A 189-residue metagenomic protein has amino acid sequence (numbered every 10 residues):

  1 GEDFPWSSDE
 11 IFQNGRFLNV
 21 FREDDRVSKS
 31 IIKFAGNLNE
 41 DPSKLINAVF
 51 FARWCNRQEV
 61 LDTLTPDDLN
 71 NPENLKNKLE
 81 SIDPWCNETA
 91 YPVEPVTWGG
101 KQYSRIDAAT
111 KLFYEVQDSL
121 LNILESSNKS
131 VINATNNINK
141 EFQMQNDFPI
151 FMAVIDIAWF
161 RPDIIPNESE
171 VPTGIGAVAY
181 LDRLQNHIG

Functional and structural regions predicted by a protein language model:
G1-G99: Structure-specific DNA junction-binding interface
V20-S28, S127-A134, T173: Short acidic alpha-helix initiation/capping motifs at coil-to-helix transition points, especially at protein N-termini
K33-E40, N128, I138-Q143, D163-V171: Short, charged/polar micro-motifs that form catalytic or ligand-binding hotspots
A35, R53, I138, L181-I188: Hydrophobic, Leu/Ile/Phe/Ala-enriched alpha-helical segments that form helix-helix packing faces
V93-Q143: Helix-hairpin-helix/helix-loop-helix acidic hairpins
F151-G189: Accessory, usually C-terminal, subdomains that scaffold auxiliary metal cofactors
